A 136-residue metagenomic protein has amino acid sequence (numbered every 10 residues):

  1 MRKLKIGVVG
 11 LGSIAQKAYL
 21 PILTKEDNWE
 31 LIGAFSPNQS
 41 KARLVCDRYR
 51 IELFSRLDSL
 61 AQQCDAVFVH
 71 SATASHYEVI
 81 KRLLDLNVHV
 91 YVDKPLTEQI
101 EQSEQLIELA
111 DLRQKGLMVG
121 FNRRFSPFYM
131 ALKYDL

Functional and structural regions predicted by a protein language model:
M1-Y49: N-terminal Rossmann-like dinucleotide-binding module
G12-I14, A72-S75, R123-F125: Short beta->alpha connector loops
A15, S55, V92, L117-V119: Hydrophobic residues in well-ordered beta-strands that form the structural core
I22-E26, V45-R48, R82-L86, Q105-R113 (+1 more regions): Alpha-helical structural signal in soluble globular domains
W29, D65, V88, K115-G116: Short, well-ordered coil/turn segments that N-cap beta-strands
Y49-Y91, P95-I107: Beta-loop-alpha module in the N-terminal Rossmann-like domain of NAD(P)-dependent dehydrogenases, especially those
E98-L136: A contiguous active-site-proximal alpha/beta segment in oxidoreductase catalytic domains
